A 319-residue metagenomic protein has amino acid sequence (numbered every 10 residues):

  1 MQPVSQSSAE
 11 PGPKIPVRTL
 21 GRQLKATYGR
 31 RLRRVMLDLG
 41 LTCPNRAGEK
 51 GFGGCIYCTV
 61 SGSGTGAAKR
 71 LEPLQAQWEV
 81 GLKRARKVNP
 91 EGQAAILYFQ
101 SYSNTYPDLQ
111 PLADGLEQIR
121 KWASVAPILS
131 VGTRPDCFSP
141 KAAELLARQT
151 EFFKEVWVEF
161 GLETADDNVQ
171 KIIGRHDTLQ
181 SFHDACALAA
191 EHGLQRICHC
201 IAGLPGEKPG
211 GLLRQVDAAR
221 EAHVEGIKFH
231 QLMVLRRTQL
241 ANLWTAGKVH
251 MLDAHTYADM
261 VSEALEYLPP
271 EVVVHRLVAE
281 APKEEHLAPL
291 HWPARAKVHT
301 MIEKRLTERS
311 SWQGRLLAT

Functional and structural regions predicted by a protein language model:
M1-Q93: N-terminal [4Fe-4S]-dependent radical SAM core
M1-R22, A26-R33, G226, M233-T319: Auxiliary Fe-S-binding modules of radical SAM enzymes
R33-L37, A95-Y98, L129-V131, V156-F160 (+3 more regions): Hydrophobic faces of well-ordered beta-strands that scaffold small-molecule active sites in alpha/beta enzyme cores
C55, I119-V125, R214-K228, V298-Q313 (+1 more regions): Structural recognition of alpha->loop->beta junctions
S61-G81, A85-L109, S124-F138, E155-S181 (+1 more regions): Core AdoMet radical
P73, P111, I173-S181, E207-R214 (+2 more regions): Alpha-helix N-cap and loop-to-helix initiation/capping positions
L109-E117, S139-T150, L212: Distinct, well-ordered alpha-helical segments
Q180-Q239, H255-V278: Conserved C-terminal portion of the radical SAM core fold that forms the substrate/S-adenosylmethionine-binding
